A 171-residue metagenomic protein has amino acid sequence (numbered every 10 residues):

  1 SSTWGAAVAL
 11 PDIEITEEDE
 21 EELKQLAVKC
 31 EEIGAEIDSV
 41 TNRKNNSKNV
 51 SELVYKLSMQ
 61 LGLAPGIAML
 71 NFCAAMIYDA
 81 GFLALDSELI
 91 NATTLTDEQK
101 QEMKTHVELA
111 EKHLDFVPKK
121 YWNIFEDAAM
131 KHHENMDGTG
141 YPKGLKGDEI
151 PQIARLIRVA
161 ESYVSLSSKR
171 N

Functional and structural regions predicted by a protein language model:
T3-W4, A9-N171: Histidine- and acidic-residue-rich, metal-dependent catalytic cores
